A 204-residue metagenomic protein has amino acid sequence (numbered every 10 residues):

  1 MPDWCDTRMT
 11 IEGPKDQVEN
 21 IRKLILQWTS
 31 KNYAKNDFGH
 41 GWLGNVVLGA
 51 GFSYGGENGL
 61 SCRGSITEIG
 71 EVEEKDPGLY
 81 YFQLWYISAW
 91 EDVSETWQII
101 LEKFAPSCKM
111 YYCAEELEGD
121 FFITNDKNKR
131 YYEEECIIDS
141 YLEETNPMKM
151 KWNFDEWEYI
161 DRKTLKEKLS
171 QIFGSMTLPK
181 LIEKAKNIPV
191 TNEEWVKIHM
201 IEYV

Functional and structural regions predicted by a protein language model:
M1-V204: Intrinsic low-complexity, intrinsically disordered or marginally ordered coil/linker segments
